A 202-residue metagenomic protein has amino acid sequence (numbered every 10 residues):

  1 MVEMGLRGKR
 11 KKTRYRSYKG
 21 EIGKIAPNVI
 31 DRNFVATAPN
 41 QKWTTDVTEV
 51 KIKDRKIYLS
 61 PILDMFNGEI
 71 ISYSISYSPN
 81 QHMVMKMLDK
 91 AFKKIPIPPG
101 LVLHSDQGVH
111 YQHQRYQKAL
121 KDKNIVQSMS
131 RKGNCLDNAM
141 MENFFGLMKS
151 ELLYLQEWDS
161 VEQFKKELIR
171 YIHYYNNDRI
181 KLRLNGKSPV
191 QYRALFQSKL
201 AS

Functional and structural regions predicted by a protein language model:
M1, I30, D46, I62 (+10 more regions): Mobile genetic element proteins and their domesticated derivatives, centered on retroelements and DNA transposons
M1-A38, N134, V190-Q197: Basic, flexible linker segments flanking DNA-binding modules in nucleic acid-interacting mobile-element proteins
K19-E21, S105-Q107, H113-Q114, M129-K149 (+2 more regions): RNase H-like two-metal-ion nuclease catalytic core shared by retroviral integrases and related mobile-element nucleases
R32, A36-I71, Y77-S78: An active-site-proximal beta-strand-loop segment
E69-Y73, Q127-S130, Y154-L155: Short small-residue beta-strand/loop micro-motif enriched in glycine and branched aliphatics
S74-P96: Active-site beta-loop-alpha junctions of metal-dependent nucleic acid enzymes, especially the RNase H-like/DDE
K121-I125, L147-S202: C-terminal domain-tail junction helix/linker
